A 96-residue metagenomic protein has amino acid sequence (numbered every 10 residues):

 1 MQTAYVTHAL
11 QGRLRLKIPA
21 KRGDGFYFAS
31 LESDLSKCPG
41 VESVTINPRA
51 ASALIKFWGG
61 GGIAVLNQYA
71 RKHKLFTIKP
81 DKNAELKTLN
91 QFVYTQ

Functional and structural regions predicted by a protein language model:
M1-A9, K74-Q96: C-terminal low-complexity, charged extensions that often adopt amphipathic alpha-helices
Q2-R22: Short glycine-/aliphatic-rich beta-strand segments at the starts of folded cytosolic domains
R13, G23, L31-S52, K56: Short acidic amphipathic segments
R22-D24, G61: Residues that cap or initiate secondary-structure elements
G25-Y27, V65: Solvent-exposed, non-transmembrane alpha-helical starts
S33-L35, K72, K82: Short, charged/polar low-complexity linear motifs in solvent-exposed/disordered segments
D34, Y69, F92: Residues that form generic nucleotide/phosphate-binding pockets
F57-T77: Charge-rich, low-aromatic oligomerization/scaffolding segments with amphipathic character
